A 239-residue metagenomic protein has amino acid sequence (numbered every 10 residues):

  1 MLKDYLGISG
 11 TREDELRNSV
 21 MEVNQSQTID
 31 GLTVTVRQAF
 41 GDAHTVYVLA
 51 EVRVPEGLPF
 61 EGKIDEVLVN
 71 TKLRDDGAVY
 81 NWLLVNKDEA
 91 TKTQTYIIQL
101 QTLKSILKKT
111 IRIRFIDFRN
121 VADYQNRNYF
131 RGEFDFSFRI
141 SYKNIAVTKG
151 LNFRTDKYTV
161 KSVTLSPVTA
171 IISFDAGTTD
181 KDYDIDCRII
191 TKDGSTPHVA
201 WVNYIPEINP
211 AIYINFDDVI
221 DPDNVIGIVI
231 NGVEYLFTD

Functional and structural regions predicted by a protein language model:
M1-D239: Alpha-helical, hydrophobic structural elements that either
